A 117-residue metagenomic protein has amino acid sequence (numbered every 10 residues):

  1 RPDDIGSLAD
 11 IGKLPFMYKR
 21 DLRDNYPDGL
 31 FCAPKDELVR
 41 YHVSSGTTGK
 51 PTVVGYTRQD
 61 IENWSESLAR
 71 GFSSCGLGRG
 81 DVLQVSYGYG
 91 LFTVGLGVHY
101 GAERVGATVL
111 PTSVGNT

Functional and structural regions predicted by a protein language model:
R1-V43, T48-E66, R70-S74, G78-G80: Nucleotide 5′-phosphate-binding alpha/beta core
R58-R70, V82-T117: AMP-binding/adenylate-forming
